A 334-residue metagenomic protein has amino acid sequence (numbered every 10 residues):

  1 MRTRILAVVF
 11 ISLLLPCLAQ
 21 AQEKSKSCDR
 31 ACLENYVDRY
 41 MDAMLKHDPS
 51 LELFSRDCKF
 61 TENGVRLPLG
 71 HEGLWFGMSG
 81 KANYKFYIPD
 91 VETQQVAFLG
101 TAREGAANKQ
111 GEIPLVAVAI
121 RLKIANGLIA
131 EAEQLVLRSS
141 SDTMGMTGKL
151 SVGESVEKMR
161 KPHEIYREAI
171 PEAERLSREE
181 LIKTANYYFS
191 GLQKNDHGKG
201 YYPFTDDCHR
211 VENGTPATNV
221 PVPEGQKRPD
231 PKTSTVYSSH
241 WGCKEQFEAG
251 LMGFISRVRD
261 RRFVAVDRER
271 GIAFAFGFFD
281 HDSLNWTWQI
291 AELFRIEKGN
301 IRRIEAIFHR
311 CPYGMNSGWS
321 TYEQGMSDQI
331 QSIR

Functional and structural regions predicted by a protein language model:
M1, L18-Q20: General helical secondary-structure elements
M1-A7: Bacterial N-terminal signal peptides that target proteins for export
A7-P16: Bacterial N-terminal signal peptides
Q20-R334: C-terminal and inter-domain tail/linker signature
